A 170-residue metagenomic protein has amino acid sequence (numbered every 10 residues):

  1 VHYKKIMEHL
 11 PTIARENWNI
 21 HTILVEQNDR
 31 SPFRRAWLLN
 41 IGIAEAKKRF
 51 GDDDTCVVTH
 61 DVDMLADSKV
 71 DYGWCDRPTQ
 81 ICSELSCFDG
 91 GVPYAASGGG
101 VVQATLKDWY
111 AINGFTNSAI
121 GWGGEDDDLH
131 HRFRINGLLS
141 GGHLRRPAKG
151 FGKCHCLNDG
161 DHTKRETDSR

Functional and structural regions predicted by a protein language model:
K4-E8, A14-D54, F88: Active-site-proximal specificity loops/subdomain of glycosyltransferases
M7-P11, N40-K47, Y110-T116, H130-R134: Amphipathic alpha-helical interaction motifs in eukaryotic regulatory proteins
N19-I23, T59, D67-V70, I112-N113 (+1 more regions): Intrinsically disordered, low-complexity regions enriched in proline, serine, glycine and charged residues
F50-D67: Short beta-strand-to-loop acidic/aromatic patch adjacent to the donor-nucleotide binding site
D67-G91: Conserved donor-nucleotide/metal-binding helix-loop-beta segment in metal-dependent transferases, i.e., the alpha-helix
S86-A104, A111, I120-G121: A recurrent flexible, glycine/aromatic-enriched loop bordering the glycosyltransferase active site that acts as
S118-G121, E125-R170: C-terminal catalytic/acceptor-binding lobe
